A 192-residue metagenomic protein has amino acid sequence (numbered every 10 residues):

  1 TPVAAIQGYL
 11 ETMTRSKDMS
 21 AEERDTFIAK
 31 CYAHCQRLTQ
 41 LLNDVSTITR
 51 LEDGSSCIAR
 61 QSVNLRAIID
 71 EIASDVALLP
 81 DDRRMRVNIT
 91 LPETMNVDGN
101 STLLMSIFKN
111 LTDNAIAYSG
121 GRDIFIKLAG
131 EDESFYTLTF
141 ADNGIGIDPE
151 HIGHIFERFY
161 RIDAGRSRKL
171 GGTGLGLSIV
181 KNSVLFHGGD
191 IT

Functional and structural regions predicted by a protein language model:
T14-A21: Short acidic helix/loop segment immediately C-terminal to the autophosphorylated histidine in two-component histidine
A33-L38: Short alpha-helical segment of the dimerization/phosphotransfer core of two-component systems
A59-S62, D81, R86-N96, E131-E133: Conserved catalytic submotifs in the C-terminal HATPase_c
A115-I116: Short helix-loop "hinge" at the ATP-lid/N-box region of the Bergerat-fold HATPase_c
R122, G188-G189: Conserved glycine-rich
D142: Acidic ATP/Mg2+-coordinating residue in the GHKL
I147-R161: Short conserved segment of the HATPase_c
